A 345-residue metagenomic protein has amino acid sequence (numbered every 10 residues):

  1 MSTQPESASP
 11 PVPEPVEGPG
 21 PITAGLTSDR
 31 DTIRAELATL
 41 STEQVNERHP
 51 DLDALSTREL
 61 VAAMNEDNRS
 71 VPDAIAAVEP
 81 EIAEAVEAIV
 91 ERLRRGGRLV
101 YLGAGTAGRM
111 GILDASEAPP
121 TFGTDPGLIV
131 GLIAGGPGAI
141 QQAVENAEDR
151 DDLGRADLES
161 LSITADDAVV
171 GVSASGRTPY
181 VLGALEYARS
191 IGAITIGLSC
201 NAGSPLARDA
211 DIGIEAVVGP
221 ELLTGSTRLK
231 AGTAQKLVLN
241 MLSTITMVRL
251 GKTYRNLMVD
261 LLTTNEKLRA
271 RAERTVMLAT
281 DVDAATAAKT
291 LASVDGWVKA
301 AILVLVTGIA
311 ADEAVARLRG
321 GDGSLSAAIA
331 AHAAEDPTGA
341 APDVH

Functional and structural regions predicted by a protein language model:
S2-T3, T23-A74, V78: Cofactor-/ligand-binding subdomain signature composed of acidic, glycine-rich, tryptophan-containing flexible loops
T3-R30, D343: Intrinsic disorder/low-complexity segments
T42, A63-V71, G131-Q142, Y254 (+2 more regions): Gly-rich Lys/Arg/Thr-decorated short loops/hinges at beta-loop-alpha junctions or inter-strand turns that position
A77-R92: A short, well-structured juxtamembrane/interface segment
P80, Q142-A143, A231, T263-N265: Active-site pocket-shaping loop/turn-to-helix segments
L99-M241, T246-L250: Glycine-rich phosphate-binding loops that contact phosphosugars or nucleotide phosphates
T246-H345: Short, amphipathic alpha-helical interaction segments embedded in low-complexity terminal/linker regions of eukaryotic
